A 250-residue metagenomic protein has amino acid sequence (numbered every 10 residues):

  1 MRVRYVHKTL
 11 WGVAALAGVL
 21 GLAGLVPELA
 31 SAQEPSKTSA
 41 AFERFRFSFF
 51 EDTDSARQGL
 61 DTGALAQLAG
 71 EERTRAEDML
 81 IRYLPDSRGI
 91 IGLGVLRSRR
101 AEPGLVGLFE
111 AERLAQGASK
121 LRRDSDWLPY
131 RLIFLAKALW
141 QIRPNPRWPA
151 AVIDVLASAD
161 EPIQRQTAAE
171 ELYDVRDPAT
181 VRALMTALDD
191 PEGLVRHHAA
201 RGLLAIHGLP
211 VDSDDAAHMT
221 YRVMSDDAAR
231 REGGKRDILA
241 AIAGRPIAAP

Functional and structural regions predicted by a protein language model:
R2-A15: Bacterial N-terminal signal peptides that target proteins for export
V13-G24: Bacterial N-terminal signal peptides
A30-A32: Boundary at the C-terminal end of the N-terminal hydrophobic targeting segment
P35-R46, G70-R82, S98-K120, P144-L156 (+2 more regions): Amphipathic alpha-helical scaffolding segments comprising HEAT/armadillo-like alpha-solenoid repeats
E51-E71, P85-R99, G107, A118-N145 (+4 more regions): Structural detector for internal amphipathic alpha-helices that build alpha-solenoid repeat scaffolds
R113, L128, D160-E161, P191-E192 (+1 more regions): Short inter-helical turns and helix N-cap capping residues of alpha-solenoid HEAT/ARM repeat scaffolds
A217-P250: Eukaryotic acidic, Ser/Thr-rich intrinsically disordered low-complexity regions
